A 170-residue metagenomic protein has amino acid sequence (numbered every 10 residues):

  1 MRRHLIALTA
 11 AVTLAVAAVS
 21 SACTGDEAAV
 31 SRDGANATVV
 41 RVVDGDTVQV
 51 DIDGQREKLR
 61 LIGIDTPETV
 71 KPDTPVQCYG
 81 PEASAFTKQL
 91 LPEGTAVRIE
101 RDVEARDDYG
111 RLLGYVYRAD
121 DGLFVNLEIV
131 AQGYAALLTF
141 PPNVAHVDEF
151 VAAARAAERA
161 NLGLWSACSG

Functional and structural regions predicted by a protein language model:
R2-G170: Small beta-barrel nucleic-acid-binding modules, primarily SNase/OB-fold domains and secondarily Tudor-like barrels
